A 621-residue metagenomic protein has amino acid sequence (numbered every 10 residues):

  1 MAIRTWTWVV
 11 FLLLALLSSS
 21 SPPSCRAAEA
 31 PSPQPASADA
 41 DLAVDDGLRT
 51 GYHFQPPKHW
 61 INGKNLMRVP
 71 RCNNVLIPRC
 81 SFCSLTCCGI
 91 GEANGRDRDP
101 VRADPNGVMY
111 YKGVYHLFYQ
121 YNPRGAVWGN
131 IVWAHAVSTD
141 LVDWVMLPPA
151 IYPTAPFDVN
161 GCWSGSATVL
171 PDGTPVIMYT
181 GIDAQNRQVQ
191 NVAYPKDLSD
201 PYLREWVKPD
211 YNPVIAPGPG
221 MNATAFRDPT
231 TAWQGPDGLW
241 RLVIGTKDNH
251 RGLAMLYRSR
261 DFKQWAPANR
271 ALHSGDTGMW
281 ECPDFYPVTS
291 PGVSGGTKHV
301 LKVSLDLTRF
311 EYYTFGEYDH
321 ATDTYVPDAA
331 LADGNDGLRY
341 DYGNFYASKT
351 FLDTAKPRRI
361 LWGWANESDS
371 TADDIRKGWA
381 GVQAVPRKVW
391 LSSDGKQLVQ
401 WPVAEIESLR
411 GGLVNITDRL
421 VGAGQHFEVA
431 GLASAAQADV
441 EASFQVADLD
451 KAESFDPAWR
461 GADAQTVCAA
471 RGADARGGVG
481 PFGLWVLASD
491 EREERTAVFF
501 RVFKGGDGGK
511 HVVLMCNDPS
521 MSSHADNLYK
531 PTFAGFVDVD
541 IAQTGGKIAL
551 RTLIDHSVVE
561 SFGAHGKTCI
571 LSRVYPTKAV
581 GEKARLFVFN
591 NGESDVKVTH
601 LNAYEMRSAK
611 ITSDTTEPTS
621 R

Functional and structural regions predicted by a protein language model:
A2-I3, S18-P22, D39, S294 (+2 more regions): Beta-rich accessory regions
L14-P33: N-terminal signal peptide
A30-R68, N73-N74, S84-G107, G125-W128 (+7 more regions): Surface loop/turn signatures of beta-propeller and other carbohydrate-active proteins
N74-V75, V114-L117, G173-M178, D237-L242 (+2 more regions): Entry beta-strands of beta-propeller and related beta-repeat scaffolds
P123-G129, I182-N186, M221, G245-D248 (+2 more regions): Short consensus segments that form the blades of beta-propeller domains, in both extracellular/periplasmic
W128-A134, Q185-Y194, H250-L256, T308-F315 (+2 more regions): Structural motif
V137-L141, A193-W206, R258-Q264, T314-P327 (+1 more regions): Short loop/turn segments immediately following beta-strands, especially the blade-tip and inter-blade linker loops
T174-V214: Carboxylate/His-rich catalytic cores and anion/metal-binding grooves
